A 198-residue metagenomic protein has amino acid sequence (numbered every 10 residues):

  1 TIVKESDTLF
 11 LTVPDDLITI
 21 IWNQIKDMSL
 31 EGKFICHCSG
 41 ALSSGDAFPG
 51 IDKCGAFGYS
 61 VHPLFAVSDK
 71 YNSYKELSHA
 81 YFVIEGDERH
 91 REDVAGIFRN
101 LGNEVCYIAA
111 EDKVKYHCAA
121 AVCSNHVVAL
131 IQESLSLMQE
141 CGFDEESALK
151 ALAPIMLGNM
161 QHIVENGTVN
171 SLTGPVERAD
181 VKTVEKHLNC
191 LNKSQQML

Functional and structural regions predicted by a protein language model:
I2-N72: Rossmann-like NAD(P)(H) cofactor-binding subdomain of soluble oxidoreductases
L11-T12, H37-C38, I84-D87, E177: Active-site-adjacent beta-strand anchor residues
D16-L17, L42-S43, R89, A129 (+1 more regions): Short alpha-helical
T19-I20, E92, E185: Alpha-helical elements of the RecA-like P-loop NTPase motor core of helicases
G55-F57, N72-V164: Internal alpha-helical scaffold of NAD(P)-dependent oxidoreductase catalytic cores
N159-L198: Interdomain hinge/lid region at the active-site interface of Rossmann-like NAD(P)-dependent oxidoreductases
